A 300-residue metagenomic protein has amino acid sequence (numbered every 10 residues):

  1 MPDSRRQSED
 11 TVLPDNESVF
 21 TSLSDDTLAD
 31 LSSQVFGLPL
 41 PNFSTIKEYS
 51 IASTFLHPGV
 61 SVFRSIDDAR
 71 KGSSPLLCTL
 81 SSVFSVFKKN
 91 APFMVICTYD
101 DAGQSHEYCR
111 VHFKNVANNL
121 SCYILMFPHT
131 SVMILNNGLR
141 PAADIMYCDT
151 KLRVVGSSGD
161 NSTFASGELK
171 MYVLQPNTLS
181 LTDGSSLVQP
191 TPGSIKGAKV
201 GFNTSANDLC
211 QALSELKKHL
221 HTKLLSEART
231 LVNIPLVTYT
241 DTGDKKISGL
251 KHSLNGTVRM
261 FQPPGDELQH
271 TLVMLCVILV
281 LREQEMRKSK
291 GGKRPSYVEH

Functional and structural regions predicted by a protein language model:
M1-V83, C148-H300: Low-complexity or membrane-interfacial segments used for flexible interactions
F84-A142: Short N-terminal edge-element motif at the start of the domain
V95, I124-M126, D144-M146, R153 (+1 more regions): Beta-strand cores of modular interaction/reader domains in eukaryotic scaffold and signaling proteins, especially PDZ
